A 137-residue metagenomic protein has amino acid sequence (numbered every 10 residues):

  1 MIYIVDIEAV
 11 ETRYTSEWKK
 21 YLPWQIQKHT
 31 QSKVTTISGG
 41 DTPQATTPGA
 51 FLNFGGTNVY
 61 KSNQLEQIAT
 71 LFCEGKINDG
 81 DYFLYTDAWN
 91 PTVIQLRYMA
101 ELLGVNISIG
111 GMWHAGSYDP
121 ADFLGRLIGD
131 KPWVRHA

Functional and structural regions predicted by a protein language model:
M1-L96: N-terminal pre-catalytic "stem/leader" segment of glycosyltransferase-like enzymes
T30-K33, G110-W113, A137: Short, surface-exposed, polar/charged, turn-prone segments marking secondary-structure boundaries
E66, F123-L124: Extended, low-complexity, intrinsically disordered tandem-repeat tracts enriched in acidic/polar residues
Y82-W89, E101-F123, G129: Active-site proximal beta-strand in glycosyltransferases
L96-R97, L124: Short amphipathic alpha-helical segments
A100-L102, R135-H136: Leucine-rich repeat
R126-A137: Membrane-proximal helix-turn-helix segments that form the acceptor-binding/catalytic region of lipid-linked
